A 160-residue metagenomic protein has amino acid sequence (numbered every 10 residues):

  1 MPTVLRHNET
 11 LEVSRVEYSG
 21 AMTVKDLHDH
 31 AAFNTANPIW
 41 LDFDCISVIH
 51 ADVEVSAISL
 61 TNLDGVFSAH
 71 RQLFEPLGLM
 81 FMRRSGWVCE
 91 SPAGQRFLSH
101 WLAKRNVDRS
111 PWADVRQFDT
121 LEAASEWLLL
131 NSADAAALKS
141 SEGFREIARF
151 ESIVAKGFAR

Functional and structural regions predicted by a protein language model:
M1-R160: Amphipathic, Lys/Arg-enriched alpha-helical "gate/interface" segment within cytosolic domains that mediates
